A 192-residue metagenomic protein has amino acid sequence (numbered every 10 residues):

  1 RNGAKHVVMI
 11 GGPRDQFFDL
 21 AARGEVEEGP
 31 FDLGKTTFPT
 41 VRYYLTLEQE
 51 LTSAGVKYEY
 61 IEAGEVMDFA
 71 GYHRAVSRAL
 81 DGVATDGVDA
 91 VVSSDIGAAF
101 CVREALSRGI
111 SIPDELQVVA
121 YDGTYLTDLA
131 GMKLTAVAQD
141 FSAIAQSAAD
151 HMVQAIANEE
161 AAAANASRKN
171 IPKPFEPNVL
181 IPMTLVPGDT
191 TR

Functional and structural regions predicted by a protein language model:
K5-H6, D89: Short acidic/polar active-site loop segments enriched in Thr and Asp
M9-R78, V92-A99, Y121-T124, A138-S147: Hinge/beta->alpha junction and helix N-cap segments in small-molecule ligand-binding domains
A70-R192: Flexible loop/turn connectors
